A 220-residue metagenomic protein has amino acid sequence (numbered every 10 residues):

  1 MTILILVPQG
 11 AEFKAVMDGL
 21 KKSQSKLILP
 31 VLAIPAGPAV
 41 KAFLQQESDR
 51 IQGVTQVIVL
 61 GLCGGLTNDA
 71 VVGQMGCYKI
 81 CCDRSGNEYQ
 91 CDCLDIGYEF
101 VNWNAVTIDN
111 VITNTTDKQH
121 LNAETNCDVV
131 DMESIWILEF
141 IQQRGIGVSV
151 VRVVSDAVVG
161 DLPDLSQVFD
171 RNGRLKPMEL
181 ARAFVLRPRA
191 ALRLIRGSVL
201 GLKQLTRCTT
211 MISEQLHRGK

Functional and structural regions predicted by a protein language model:
L4, Q9-K220: Glycine-rich phosphate- or other oxyanion-binding loops that anchor nucleotides, phosphorylated ligands
